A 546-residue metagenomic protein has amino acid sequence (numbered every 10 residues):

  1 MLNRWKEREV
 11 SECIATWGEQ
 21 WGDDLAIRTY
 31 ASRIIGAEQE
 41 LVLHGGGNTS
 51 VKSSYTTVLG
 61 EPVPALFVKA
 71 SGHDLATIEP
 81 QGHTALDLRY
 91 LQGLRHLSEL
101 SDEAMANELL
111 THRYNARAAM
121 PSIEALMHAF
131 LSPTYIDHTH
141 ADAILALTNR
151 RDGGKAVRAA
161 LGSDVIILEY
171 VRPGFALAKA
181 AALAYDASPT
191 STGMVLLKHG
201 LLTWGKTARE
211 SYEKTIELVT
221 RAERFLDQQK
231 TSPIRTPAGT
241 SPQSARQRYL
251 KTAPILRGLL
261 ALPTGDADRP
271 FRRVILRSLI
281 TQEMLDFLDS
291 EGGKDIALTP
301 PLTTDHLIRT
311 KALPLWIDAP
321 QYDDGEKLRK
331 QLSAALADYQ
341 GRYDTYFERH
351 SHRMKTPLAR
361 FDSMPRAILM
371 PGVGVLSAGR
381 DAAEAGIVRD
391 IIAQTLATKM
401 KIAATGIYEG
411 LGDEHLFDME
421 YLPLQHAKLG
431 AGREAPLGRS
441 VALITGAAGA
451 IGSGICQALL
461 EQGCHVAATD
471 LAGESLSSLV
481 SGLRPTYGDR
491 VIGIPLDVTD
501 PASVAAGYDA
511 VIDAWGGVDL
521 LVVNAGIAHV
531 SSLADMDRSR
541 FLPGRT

Functional and structural regions predicted by a protein language model:
M1-A442, G454, A458: Glycine-rich flexible loops
T445, L496, V518-G526: Rossmann-fold scaffold of SDR-type NAD(P)-dependent oxidoreductases
A448-G449: Conserved glycine-rich cofactor-binding loop
C464-L479: Conserved glycine-rich Rossmann-like NAD(P)H-binding loop of the short-chain dehydrogenase/reductase
G473-E474, P495-A506, R538: The beta1-alpha1 cofactor-binding region of Rossmann-like NAD(H)/NADP(H)-dependent oxidoreductases
L483-P501: Rossmann-fold cofactor-recognition segment
T486-R490, A510-L521, H529: A glycine-rich helix->loop->beta "capping" turn within Rossmann-like NAD(P)(H)-dependent oxidoreductase domains
S532-L533, D537-G544: Substrate-binding pocket helix/loop in short-chain dehydrogenase/reductase
